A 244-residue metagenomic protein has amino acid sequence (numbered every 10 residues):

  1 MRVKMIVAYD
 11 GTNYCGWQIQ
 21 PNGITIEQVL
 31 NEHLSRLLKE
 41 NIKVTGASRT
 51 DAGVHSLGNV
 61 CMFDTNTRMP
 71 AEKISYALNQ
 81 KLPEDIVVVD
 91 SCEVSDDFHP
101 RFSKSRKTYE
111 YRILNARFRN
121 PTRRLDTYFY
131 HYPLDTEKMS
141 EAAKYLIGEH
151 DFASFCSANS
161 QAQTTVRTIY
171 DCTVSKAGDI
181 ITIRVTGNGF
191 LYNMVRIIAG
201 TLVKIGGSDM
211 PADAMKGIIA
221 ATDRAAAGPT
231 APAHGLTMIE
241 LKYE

Functional and structural regions predicted by a protein language model:
M1-E244: Structured-RNA-binding interfaces characteristic of tRNA pseudouridine synthases
